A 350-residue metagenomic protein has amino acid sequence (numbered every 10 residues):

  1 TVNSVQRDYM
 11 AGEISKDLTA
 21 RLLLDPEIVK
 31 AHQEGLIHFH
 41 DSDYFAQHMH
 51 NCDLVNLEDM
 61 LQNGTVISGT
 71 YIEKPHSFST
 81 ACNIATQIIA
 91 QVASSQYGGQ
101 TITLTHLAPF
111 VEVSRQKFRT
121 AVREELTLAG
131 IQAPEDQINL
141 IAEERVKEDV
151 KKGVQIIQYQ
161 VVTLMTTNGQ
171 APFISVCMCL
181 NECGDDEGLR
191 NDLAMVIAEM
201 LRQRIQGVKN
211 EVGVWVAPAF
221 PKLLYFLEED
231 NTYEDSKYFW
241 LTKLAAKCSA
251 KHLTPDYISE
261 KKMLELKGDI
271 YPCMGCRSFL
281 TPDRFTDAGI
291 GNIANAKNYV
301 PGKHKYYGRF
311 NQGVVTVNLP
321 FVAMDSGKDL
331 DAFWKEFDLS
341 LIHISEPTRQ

Functional and structural regions predicted by a protein language model:
V2-L341, S345, R349-Q350: Conserved catalytic cores of very large enzyme subunits
